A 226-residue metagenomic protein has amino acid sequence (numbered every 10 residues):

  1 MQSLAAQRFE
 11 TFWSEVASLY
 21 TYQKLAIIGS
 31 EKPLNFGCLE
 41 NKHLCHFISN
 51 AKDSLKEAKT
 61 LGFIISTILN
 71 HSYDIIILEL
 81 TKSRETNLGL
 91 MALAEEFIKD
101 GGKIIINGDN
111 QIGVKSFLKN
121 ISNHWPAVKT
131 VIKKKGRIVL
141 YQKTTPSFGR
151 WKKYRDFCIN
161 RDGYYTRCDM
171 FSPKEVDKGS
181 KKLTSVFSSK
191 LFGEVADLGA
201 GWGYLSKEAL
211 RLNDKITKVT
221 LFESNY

Functional and structural regions predicted by a protein language model:
S3-L61, K178-Y226: Conserved SAM/SAH cofactor-binding pocket of Class I
I65, H124-T130: Short secondary-structure junctions
T67-I77: A short acidic, Gly/Pro-enriched loop at the edge of an enzyme's catalytic core that lines a small-molecule cofactor
I75-T86: A short SAM/SAH-binding and catalytic strip from SAM-dependent methyltransferases
L88-D100: A short glycine-rich, Lys/Arg-flanked "PGG" loop and its adjoining helix->strand segment in the class I
G101-N110: Conserved beta-strand signature within the Rossmann-like core of class I S-adenosyl-L-methionine
D109-P126: Conserved class I S-adenosyl-L-methionine
I132-E194: SAM-dependent Rossmann-like transferase core, predominantly class I methyltransferases with a strong bias toward
